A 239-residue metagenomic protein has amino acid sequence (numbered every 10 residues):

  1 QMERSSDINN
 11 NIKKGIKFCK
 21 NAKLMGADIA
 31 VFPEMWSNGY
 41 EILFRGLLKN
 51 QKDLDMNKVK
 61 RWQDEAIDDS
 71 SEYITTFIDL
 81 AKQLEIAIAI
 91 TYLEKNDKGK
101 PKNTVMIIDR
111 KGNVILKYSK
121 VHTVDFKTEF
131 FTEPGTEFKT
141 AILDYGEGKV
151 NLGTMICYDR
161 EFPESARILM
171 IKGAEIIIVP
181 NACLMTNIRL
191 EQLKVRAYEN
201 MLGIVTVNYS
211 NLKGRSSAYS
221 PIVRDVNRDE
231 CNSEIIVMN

Functional and structural regions predicted by a protein language model:
Q1-R4: Generic N-terminal amphipathic, Lys/Arg-enriched alpha-helix
D7-N11, E129-F130: Short, solvent-exposed loop/turn segments at secondary-structure boundaries
I8, K20-K111, C183-N200: Cys-nucleophile CN-hydrolase/nitrilase-fold catalytic domain and related Cys-dependent amidase chemistry that acts on
N11-C19, F162-R167: Short, acidic/polar
D28-I29, L152, I176: Structural motif
N38, F44-R45, M106, K117-V124 (+1 more regions): Short beta->alpha transition motifs characteristic of CBS
A66-A89, R160-N239: CN hydrolase (nitrilase-like) catalytic-core segments centered on the catalytic cysteine and neighboring Lys/Glu
T75, D79, K95-K172, N181 (+2 more regions): Active-site catalytic loop in hydrolytic enzyme cores
